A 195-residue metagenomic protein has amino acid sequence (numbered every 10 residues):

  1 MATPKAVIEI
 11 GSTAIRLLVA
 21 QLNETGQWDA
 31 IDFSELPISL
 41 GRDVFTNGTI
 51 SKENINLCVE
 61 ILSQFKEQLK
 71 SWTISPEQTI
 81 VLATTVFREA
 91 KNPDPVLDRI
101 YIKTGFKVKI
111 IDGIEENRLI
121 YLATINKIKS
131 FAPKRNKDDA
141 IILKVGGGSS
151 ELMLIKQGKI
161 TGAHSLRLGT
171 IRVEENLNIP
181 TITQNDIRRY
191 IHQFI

Functional and structural regions predicted by a protein language model:
M1-I31, T124, S130, K134-L166: Gly/Thr-rich phosphate-binding beta-strand-loop-beta motif of the actin/hexokinase/Hsp70
A2-K107, I191-I195: Conserved phosphate-binding loops in N-terminal lobes of ATP-dependent enzymes of the actin/Hsp70/sugar-kinase
S39, I114-E116, G169: Short, solvent-exposed coil/turn elements at secondary-structure transition points
T49-I50, L122-K129, N178-I182: Short, surface-exposed amphipathic charged segments that create phosphate/polyanion-binding patches used for binding
N54-C58, G113-I120, I187: Phosphate/oxyanion-binding active-site loops and adjacent basic polyanion-contact surfaces
T79-I80, T84, E89-A90, L97-V145 (+1 more regions): Active-site neighborhood for divalent-cation/phosphate handling
K91, N117-Y121, S149-M153, T161-G162 (+1 more regions): Short, well-ordered, mixed-charge alpha-helical segments that flank or form enzyme active sites
K159-I195: Glycine-rich phosphate-binding loop plus the immediately following alpha-helix
